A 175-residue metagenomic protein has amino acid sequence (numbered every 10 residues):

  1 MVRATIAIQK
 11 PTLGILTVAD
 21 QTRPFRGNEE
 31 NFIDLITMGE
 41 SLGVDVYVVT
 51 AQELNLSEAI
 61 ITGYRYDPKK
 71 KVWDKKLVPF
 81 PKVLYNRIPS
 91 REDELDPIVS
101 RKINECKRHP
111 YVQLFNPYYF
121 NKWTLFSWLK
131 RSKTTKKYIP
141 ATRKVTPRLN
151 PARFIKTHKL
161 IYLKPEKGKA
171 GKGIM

Functional and structural regions predicted by a protein language model:
M1-K102: ATP-binding N-terminal substructure of ATP-dependent carboxylate-amine bond-forming enzymes
V46-T50, Y85-N86, L114-N116, I161-P165: A structural signal for short, well-ordered beta-strand segments and their strand-loop junctions that often border
K102-H109, F115-M175: Active-site nucleotide/adenylate-binding loops and adjacent lid/helix of ATP-dependent enzymes
